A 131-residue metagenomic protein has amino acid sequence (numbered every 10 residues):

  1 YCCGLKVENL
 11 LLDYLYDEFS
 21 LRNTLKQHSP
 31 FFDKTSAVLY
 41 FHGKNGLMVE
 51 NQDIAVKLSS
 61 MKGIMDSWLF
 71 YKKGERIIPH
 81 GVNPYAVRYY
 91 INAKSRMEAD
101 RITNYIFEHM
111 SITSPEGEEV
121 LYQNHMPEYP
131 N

Functional and structural regions predicted by a protein language model:
Y1-G46: Active-site "cap" helix and flanking loop/linker of ATP-utilizing ligase/carboxylase catalytic domains
G4-K6, I54, S95: Helix N-cap and loop-to-helix transition residues
E8, S20-L21, I64-S67, H109-I112: A general structural signal for well-ordered secondary-structure junctions
Y14, K57, M61, I102 (+1 more regions): Residues that form generic nucleotide/phosphate-binding pockets
K26-S29, V56-K57, E75-H80: Short proline/glycine-enriched turn/loop segments at secondary-structure junctions
D33-V38, K62-D66, N83-R88: Active-site lining segments that contact anionic ligands and/or coordinate catalytic metals
F41-K73: Glycine-rich active-site loop/lid that clamps phosphate-bearing ligands
Y71-N131: Generic C-terminus detector
